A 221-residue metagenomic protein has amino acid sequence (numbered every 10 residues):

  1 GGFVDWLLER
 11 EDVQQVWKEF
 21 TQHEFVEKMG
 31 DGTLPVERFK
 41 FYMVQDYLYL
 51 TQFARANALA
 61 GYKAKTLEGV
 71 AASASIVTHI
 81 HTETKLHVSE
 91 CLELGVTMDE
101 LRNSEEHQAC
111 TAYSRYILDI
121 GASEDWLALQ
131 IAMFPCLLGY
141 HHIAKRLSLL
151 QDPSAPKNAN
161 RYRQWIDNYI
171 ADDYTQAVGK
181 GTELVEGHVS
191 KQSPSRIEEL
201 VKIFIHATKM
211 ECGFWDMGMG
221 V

Functional and structural regions predicted by a protein language model:
G1-F3, V221: Eukaryotic N-terminal low-complexity, Ser/Thr- and Lys/Arg-rich leader segments that predominantly function as
F3-E11, I143: Long, non-globular segments of proteins
L8-L34, T182-K191: Short alpha-helical hairpin
Q15-E19, T33-K63, I131-H141: Alpha-helical bundle segments that constitute or directly flank the non-heme di-iron/ferroxidase center
Y47, E68-Q176, K209: Active-site-proximal alpha-helical scaffolds that flank and shape metal-associated catalytic sites
N57-A64, G121, A144-Q151, H188 (+2 more regions): Secondary-structure edge/capping motif, primarily at the C-terminal ends of alpha-helices and the immediately following
A171-F204: Long amphipathic all-alpha helical oligomerization modules
K202-V221: A cross-kingdom marker for long, charged
